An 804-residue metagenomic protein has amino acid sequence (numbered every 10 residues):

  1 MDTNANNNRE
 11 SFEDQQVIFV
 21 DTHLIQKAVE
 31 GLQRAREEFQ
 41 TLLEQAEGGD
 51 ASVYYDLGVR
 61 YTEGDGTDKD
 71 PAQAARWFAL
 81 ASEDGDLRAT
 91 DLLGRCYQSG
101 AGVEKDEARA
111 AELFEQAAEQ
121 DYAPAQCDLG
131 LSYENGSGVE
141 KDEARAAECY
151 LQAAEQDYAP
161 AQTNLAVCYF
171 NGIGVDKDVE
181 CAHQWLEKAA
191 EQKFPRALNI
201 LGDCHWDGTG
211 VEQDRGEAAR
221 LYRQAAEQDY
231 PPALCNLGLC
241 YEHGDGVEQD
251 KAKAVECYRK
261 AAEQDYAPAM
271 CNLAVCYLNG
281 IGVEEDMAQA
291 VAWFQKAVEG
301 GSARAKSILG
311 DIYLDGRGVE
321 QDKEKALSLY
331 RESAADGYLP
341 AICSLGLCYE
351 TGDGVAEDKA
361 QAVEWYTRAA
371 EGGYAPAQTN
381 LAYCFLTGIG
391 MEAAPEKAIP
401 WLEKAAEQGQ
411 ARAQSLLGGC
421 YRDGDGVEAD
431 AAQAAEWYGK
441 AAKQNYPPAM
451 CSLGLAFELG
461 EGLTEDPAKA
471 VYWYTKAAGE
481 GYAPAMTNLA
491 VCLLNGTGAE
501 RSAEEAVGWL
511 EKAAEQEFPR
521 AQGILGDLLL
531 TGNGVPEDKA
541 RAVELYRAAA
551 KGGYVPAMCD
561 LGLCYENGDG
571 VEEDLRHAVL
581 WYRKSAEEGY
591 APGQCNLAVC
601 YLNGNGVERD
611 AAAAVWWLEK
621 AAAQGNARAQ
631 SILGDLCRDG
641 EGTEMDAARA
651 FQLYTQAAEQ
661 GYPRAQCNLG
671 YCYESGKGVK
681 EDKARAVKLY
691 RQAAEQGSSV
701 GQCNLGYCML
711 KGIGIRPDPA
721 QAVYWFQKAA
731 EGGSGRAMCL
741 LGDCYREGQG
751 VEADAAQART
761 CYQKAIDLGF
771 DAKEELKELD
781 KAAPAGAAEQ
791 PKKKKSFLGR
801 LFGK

Functional and structural regions predicted by a protein language model:
D2, N8-Q15, V20, I766-K804: Terminal, low-structured helical/coil segments at or just beyond the last alpha-helical repeat
L24, D56-E63, T90-S99, D128-N135 (+18 more regions): Hydrophobic face of amphipathic alpha-helices that form TPR/SEL1-like repeat modules and related alpha-solenoid
V29-R36, K69-P71, D106-E107, D142-E143 (+16 more regions): Helix-turn-helix repeat elements of alpha-solenoid scaffolds
G31, E47-D50, E63-D65, E83-D86 (+47 more regions): Short helix-capping/linker turns of helical repeat alpha-solenoids
V53, A89, A125, A161 (+24 more regions): TPR alpha-solenoid repeat register
